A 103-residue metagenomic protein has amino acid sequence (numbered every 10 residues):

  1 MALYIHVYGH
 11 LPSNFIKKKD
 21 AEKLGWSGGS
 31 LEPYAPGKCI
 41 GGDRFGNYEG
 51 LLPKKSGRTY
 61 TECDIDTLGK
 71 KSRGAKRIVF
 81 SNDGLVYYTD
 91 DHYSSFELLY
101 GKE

Functional and structural regions predicted by a protein language model:
M1-P33: N-terminal secretory signal peptides
K23-E103: Functional cores of ribonucleases/endoribonucleases
